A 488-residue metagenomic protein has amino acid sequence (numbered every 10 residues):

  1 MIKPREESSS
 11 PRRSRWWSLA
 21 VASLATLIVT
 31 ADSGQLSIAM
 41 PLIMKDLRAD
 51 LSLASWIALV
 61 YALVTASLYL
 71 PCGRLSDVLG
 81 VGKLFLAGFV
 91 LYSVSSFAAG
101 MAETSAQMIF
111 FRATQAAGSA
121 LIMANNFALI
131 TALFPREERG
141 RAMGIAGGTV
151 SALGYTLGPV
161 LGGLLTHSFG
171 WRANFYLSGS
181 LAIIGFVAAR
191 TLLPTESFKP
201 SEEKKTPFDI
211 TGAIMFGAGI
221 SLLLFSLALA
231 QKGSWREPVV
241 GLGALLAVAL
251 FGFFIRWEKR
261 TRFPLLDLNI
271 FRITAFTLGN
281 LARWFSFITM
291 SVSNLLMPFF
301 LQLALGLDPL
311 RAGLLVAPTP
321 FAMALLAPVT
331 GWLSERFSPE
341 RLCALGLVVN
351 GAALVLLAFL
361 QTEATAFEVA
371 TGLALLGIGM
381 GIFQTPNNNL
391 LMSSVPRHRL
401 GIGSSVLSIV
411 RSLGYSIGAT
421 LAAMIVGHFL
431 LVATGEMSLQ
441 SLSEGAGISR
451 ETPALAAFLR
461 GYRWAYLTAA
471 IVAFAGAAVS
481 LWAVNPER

Functional and structural regions predicted by a protein language model:
I2-T195, L326, T330, F337 (+2 more regions): Transmembrane-helix bundle of Major Facilitator Superfamily
L19-V64, G170, T211, P238-V240 (+3 more regions): Transmembrane core module of solute transporters
A25, F85-L91, S95, F111 (+11 more regions): Residue-level signature of the transmembrane alpha-helical cores of Major Facilitator Superfamily-type secondary
M40, G154-T166, L227, P298 (+1 more regions): Small-residue (Gly/Pro/Ala) motifs that create kinks and tight helix-helix packing interfaces
L53, E138-I145, R311, R399-V406 (+1 more regions): Cytoplasmic loop-to-transmembrane helix junctions
I130-G140, G306, M392-L400: Paired intracellular helix-loop junctions of major facilitator superfamily
H167-A282, S286-T289, L315, A470: Hydrophobic transmembrane-helix bundles of small-molecule transporters
N388-L390, S394, V406-L407, R411-R488: Hydrophobic transmembrane architecture of multi-pass small-molecule transporters
